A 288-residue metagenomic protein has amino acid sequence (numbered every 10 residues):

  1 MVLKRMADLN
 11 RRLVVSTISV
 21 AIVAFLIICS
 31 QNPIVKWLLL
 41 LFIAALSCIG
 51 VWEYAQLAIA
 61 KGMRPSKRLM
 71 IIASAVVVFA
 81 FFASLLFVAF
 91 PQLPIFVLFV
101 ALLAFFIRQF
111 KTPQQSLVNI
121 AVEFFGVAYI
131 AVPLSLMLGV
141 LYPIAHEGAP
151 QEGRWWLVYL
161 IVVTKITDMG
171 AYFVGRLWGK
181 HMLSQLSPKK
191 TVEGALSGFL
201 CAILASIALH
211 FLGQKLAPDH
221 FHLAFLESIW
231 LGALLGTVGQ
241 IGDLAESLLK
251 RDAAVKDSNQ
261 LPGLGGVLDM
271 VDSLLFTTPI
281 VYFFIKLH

Functional and structural regions predicted by a protein language model:
V2-A233: Membrane-embedded alpha-helical bundles of polytopic integral membrane proteins
Y54, A245, V271: Conserved Walker B
F105, I241-K256: Transmembrane alpha-helical segments of integral membrane proteins
V163-I166, V238-G242: Short helix-coil transition sites and intra-membrane helix breaks within transmembrane domains of multi-pass
Y172-G175, K250, T277: Generic transmembrane alpha-helix signature in multi-pass membrane proteins, especially transporters/channels
G236-I241, V267-L275: Hydrophobic transmembrane alpha-helical segments of multi-pass transport and channel proteins
R251-S273: Interfacial loop-to-transmembrane junctions
Y282-H288: Juxtamembrane boundary at the C-terminal end of a transmembrane helix
